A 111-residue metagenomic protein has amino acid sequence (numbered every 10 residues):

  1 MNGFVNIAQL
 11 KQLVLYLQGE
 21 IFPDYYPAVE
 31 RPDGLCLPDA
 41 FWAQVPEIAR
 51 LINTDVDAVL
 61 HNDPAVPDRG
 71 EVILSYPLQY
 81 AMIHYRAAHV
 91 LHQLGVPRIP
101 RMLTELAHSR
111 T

Functional and structural regions predicted by a protein language model:
M1-E105: Terminal amphipathic alpha-helical/low-complexity segments used for targeting or macromolecular assembly
A107-T111: Structural signal for interior beta-strand "rungs" in well-ordered beta-sheet cores of soluble enzyme domains
